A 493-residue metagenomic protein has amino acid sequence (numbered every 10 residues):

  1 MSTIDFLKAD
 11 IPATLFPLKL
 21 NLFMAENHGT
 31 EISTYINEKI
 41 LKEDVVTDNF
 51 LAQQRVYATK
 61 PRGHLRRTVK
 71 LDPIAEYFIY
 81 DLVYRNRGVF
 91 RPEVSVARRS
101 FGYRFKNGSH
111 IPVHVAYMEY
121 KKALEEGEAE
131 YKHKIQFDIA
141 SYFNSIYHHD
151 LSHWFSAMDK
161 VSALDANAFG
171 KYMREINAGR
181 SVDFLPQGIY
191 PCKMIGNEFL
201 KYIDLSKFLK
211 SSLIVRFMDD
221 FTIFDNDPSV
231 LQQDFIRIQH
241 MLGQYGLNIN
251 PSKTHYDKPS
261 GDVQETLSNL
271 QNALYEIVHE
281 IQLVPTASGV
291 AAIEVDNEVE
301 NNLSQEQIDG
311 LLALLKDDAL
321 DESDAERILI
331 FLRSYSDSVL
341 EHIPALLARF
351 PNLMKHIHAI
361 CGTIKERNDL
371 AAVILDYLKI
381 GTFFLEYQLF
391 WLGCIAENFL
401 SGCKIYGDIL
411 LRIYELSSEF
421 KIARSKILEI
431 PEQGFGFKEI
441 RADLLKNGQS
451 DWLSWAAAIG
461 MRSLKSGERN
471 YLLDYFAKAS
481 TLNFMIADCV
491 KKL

Functional and structural regions predicted by a protein language model:
M1-L164, R174-I189: Conserved two-metal-ion catalytic palm core of "right-hand" nucleic acid polymerases, unifying RNA-dependent RNA
V46, Y147, K258-P259, D321: Short, solvent-exposed coil/turn linker segments
Y84-G88, L205, H240: Short, intrinsically disordered, mixed-charge
F90-A97, S211, G246-I249: Long, hydrophobic, amphipathic alpha-helical segments used as structural scaffolds
E93-R99, G170, P251-H255, A273-L274: Short, charged hinge/linker segments at domain and secondary-structure junctions
S100-K106, T222-N226, D257-S260: Beta-rich nucleic-acid/ligand-interaction surfaces
P112-M218, T222-F235, E280-L493: Conserved polymerase palm-domain catalytic core
P228-V299: Polymerase palm active-site segment centered on the conserved acidic dipeptide of motif C
